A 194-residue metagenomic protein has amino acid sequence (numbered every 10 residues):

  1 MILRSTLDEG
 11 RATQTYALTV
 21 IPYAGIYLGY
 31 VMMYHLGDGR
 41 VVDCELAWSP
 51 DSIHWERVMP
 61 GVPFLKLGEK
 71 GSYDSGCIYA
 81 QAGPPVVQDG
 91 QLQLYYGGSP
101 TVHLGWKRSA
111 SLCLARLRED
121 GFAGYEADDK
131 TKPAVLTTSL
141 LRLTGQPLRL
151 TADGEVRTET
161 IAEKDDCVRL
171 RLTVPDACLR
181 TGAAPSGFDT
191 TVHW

Functional and structural regions predicted by a protein language model:
M1-W194: Carbohydrate-active catalytic/glycan-binding domains of CAZyme proteins, especially the secreted or lumenal ectodomains
